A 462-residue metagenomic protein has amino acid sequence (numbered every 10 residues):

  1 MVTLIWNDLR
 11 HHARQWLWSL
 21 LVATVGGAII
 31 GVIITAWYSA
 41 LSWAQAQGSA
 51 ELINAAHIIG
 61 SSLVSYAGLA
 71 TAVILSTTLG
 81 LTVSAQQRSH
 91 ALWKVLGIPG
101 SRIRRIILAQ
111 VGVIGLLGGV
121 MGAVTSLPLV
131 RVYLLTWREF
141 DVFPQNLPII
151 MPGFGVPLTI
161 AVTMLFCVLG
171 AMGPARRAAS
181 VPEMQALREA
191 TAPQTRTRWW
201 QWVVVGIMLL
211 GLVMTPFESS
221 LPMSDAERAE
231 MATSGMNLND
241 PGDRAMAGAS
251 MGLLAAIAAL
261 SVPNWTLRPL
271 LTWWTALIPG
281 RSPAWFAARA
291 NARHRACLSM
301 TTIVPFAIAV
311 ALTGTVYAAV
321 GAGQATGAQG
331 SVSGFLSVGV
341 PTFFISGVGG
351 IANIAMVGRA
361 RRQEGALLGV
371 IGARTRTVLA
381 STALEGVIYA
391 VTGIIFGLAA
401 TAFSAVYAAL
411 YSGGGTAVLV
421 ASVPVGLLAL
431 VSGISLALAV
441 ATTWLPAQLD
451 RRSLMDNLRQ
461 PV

Functional and structural regions predicted by a protein language model:
V2, W6-A36, A55, T71 (+4 more regions): Alpha-helical transmembrane segments, especially those used as permease/efflux helices and single-pass anchors
T3, V181-T195, R451-V462: Short cytosolic juxtamembrane segments of multi-pass membrane proteins
H12-L17, V73-I114, V348-V387: Interfacial "coupling" helices/loops that link adjacent transmembrane helices in transporter permeases
W16-L20, T71, I107-L127, M164 (+2 more regions): Selective transmembrane-helix segments that form parts of the transport pathway or gating/packing helices in multipass
W18, A50-Y66, D141-M172, A192-M208 (+5 more regions): Conserved transmembrane alpha-helices of multi-pass membrane proteins, especially helix-helix packing segments enriched
A28-S39, L79, G112-D141, V156-S180 (+4 more regions): Small-residue-rich transmembrane alpha-helices
A46-A190, Q194-R196: Membrane-anchoring hydrophobic segments
I308-V310, V316, G323-G334, V340-E364 (+1 more regions): Helical hairpin unit composed of two closely spaced alpha helices linked by a short loop
